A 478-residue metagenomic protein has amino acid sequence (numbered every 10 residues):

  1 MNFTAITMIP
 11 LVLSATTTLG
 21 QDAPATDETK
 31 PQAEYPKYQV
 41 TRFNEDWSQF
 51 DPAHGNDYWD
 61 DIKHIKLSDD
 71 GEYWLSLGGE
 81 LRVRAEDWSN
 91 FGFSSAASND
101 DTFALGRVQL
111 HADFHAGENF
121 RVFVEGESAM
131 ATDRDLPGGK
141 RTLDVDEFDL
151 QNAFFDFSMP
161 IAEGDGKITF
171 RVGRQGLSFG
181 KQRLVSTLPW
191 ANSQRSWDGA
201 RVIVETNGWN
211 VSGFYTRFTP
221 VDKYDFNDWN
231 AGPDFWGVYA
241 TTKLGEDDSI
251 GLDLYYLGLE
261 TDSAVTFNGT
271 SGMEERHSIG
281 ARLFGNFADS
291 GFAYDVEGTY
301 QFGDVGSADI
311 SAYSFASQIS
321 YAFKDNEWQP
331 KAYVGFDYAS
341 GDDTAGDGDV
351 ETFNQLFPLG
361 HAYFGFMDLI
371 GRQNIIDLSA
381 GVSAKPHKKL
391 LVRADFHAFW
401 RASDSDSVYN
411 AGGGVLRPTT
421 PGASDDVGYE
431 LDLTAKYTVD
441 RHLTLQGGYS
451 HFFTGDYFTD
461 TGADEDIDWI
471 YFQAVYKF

Functional and structural regions predicted by a protein language model:
F3-I6, V12-D100, H111, W328 (+3 more regions): N-terminal periplasmic/intermembrane-space "pro-region" immediately following the signal or transit peptide
K30-N56, F267-G269, Q301, A308-P421: Extracellular/periplasmic loop regions
G79-D87, V124-S128, F170-R174, G213-R217 (+5 more regions): Transmembrane beta-barrel strands of outer-membrane/channel proteins
D87-G106, F114-I168, R183-S186, Y224 (+6 more regions): Surface-exposed loop and membrane-interface regions of Gram-negative outer-membrane beta-barrel proteins
W88-F91, M130-L136, G176-L184, F214-V221 (+5 more regions): Flexible, solvent-exposed coil segments and beta strand-coil junctions, predominantly the extracellular/periplasmic
I161-F170, R183-G346, K385, S405 (+2 more regions): Signature for the C-terminal beta-barrel architecture of outer-membrane proteins
A380, A394, G428-V439, L443-T444 (+2 more regions): Conserved C-terminal beta-signal and adjacent last beta-strands/turns of outer-membrane beta-barrel proteins
D440-Q473, K477: Predominantly the C-terminal beta-signal and adjacent terminal strand-loop region of outer-membrane beta-barrel
